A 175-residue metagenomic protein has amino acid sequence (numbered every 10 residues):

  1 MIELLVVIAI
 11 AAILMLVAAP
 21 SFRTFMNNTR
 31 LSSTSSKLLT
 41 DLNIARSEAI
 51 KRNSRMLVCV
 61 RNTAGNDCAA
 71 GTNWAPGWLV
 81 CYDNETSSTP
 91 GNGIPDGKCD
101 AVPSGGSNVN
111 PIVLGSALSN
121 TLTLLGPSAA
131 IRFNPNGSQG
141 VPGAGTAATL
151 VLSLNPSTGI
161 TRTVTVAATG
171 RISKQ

Functional and structural regions predicted by a protein language model:
M1-A12: Glycine-centered recognition micro-motifs in short, flexible terminal segments and loops
I13, V17-S47, R55-Q175: N-terminal helix-rich module
